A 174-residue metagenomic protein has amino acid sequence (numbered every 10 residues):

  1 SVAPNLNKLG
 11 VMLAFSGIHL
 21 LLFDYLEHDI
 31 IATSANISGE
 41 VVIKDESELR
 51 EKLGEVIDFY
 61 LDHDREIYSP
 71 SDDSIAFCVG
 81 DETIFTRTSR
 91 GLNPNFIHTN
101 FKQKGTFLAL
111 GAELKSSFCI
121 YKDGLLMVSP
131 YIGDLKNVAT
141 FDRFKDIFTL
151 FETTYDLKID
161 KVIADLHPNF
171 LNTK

Functional and structural regions predicted by a protein language model:
S1-K174: Active-site-adjacent structural elements in enzyme catalytic cores
